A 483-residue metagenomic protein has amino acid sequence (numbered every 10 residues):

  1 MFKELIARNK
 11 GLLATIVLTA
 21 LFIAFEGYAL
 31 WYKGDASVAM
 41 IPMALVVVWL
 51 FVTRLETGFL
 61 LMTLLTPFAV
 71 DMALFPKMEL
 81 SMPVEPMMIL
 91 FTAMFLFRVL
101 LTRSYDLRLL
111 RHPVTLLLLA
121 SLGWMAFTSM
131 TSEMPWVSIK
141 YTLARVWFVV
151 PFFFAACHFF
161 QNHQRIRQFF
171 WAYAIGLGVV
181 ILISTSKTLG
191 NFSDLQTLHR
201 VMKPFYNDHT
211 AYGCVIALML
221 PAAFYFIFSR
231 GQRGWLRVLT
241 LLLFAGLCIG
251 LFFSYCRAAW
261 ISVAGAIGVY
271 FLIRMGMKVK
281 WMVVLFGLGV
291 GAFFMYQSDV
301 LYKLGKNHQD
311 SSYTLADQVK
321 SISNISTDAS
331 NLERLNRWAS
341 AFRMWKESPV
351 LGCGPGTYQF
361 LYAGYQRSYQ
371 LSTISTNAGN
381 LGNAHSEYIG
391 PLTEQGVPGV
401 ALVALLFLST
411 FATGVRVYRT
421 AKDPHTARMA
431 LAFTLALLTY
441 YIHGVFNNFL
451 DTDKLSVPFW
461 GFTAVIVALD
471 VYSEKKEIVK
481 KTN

Functional and structural regions predicted by a protein language model:
M1-A126, V137, Q161-W171, F226-V238 (+4 more regions): Transmembrane signal-anchor hairpin modules in multi-pass inner-membrane enzymes, especially those that act on
M1-E26, P42-V47, T92, L119-M130 (+9 more regions): Alpha-helical transmembrane segments of multi-pass inner-membrane proteins
E4-K10, A29-W31, T188-N191, I249 (+5 more regions): A membrane-periplasm/extracellular boundary helix in multi-pass inner-membrane enzymes that assemble envelope glycans
A29-Y32, F75-M78, T131-K140, F252-S254 (+1 more regions): Membrane-interface helix caps and helix-loop-helix hairpins in membrane proteins
L64-A73, Y388-Q395, R428-A468: Membrane helix-loop boundary segments at the extracytoplasmic
A73-K77, R200-A211: Short aromatic-rich membrane-water interface segments that cap or initiate transmembrane helices in multi-pass membrane
S81-P86, A259-S262, L450-W460: Loop-to-transmembrane alpha-helix initiation sites
F192-L198, K203, N324-A339, R343 (+3 more regions): Long extracytoplasmic/lumenal interhelical loops at the membrane interface of multi-pass membrane proteins
